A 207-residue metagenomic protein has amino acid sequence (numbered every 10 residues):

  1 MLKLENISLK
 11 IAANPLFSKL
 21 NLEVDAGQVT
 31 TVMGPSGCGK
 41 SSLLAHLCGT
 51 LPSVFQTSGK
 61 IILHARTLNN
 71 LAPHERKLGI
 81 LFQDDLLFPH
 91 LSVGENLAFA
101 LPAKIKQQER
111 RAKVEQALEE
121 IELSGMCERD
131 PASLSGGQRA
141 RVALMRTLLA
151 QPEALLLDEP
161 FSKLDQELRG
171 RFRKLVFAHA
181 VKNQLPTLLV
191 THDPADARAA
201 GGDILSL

Functional and structural regions predicted by a protein language model:
P52, A72, L91-R111, E120: ABC-type ATPase nucleotide-binding domains, specifically the catalytic core motifs of the NBD
R66-F82, A103: ABC ATPase NBD coupling module
T67, Q108-M126, F177-A178: Conserved ABC ATPase "signature" region
D130-L134, Q138: Conserved ABC ATPase signature
L144: Hydrophobic anchor residue at the start of the ABC signature
L149-E153: A short, proline-enriched helix->beta-strand linker immediately N-terminal to the Walker B motif in ABC-type P-loop
L155-E159: Catalytic Walker B motif of ABC-type/P-loop ATPase nucleotide-binding domains
